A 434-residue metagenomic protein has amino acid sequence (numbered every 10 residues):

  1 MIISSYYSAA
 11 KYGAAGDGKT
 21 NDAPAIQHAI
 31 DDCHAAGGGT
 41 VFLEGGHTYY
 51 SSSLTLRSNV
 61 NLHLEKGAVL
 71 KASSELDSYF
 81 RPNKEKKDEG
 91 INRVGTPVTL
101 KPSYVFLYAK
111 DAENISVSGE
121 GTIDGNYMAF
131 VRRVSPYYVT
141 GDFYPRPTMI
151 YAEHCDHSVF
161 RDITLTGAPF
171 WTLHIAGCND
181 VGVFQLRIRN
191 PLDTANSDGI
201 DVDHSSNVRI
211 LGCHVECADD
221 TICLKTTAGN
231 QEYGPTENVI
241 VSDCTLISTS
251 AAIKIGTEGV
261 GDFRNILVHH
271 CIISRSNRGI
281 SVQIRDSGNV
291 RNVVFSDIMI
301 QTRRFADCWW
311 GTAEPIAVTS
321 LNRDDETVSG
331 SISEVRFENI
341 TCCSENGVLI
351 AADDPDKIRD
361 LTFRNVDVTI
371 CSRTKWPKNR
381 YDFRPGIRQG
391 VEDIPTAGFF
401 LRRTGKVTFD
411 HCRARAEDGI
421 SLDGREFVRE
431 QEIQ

Functional and structural regions predicted by a protein language model:
M1-Q434: Extracellular/periplasmic carbohydrate-active domains that bind, remodel, or depolymerize complex polysaccharides
